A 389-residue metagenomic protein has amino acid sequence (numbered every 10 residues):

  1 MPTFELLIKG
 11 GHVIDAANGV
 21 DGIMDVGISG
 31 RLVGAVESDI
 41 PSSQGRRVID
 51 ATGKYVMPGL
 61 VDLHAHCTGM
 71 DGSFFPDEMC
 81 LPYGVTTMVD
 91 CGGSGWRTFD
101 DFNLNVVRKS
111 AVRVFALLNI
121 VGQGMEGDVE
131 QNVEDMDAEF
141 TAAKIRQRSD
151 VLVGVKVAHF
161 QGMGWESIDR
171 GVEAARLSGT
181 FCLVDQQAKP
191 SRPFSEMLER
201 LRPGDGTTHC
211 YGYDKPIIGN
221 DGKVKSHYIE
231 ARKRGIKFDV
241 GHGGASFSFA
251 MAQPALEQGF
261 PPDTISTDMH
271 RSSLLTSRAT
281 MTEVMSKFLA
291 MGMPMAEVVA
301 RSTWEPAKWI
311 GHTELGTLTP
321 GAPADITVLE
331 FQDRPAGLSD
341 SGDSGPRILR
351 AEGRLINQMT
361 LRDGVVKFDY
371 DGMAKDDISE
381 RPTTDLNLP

Functional and structural regions predicted by a protein language model:
M1-M57: Histidine-rich, glycine-flanked metal-binding segment
G11, P323-E380: C-terminal cap of metal-dependent C-N hydrolases
G11, V26, R31, G53 (+10 more regions): Divalent metal-coordination and catalytic microenvironments
K54-D77: Di-metal (Zn2+ and/or Mg2+/Mn2+) metal-binding site signature of metallo-dependent hydrolases with the MBL/beta-CASP
M57, V106-L117, A174-S178, A231: Alpha-helix-loop-beta-strand connector modules within alpha/beta enzyme cores
E78-H159: Divalent-metal coordination cores built from histidine and acidic residues
G154-L275: Active-site core of metal-dependent hydrolases
A250-P335: His/Asp/Glu-enriched, well-ordered alpha-helical/loop segment that forms or immediately abuts the divalent-metal
